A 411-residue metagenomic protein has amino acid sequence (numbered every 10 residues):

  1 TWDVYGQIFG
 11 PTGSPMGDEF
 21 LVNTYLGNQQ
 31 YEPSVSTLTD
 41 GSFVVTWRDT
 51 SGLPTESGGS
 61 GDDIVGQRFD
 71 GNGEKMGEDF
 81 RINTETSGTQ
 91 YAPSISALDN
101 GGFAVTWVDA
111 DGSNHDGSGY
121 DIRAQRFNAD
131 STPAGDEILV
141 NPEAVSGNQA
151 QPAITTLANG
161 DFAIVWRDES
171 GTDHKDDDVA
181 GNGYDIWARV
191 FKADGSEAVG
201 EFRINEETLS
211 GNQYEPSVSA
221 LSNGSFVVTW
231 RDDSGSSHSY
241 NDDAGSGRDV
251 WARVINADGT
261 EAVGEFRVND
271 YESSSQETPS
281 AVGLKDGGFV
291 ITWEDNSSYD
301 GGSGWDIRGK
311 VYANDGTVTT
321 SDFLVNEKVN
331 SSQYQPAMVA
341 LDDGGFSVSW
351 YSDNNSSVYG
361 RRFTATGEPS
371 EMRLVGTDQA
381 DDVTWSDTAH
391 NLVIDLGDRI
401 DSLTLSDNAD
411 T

Functional and structural regions predicted by a protein language model:
T1-S370: Extracellular, repeat-based ectodomains that mediate carbohydrate processing or recognition
A365-T411: Acidic, glycine-rich low-complexity segments
